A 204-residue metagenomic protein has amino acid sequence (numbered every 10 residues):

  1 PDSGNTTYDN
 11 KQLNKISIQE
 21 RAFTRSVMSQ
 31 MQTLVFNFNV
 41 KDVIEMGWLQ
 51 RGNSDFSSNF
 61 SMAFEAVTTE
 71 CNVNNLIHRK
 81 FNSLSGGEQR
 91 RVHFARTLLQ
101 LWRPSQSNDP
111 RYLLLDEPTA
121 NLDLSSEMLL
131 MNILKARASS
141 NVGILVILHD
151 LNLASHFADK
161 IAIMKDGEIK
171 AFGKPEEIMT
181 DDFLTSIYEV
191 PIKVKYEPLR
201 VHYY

Functional and structural regions predicted by a protein language model:
G4-Q12: Conserved ABC transporter NBD signature motif
Q12-S26, S54: ABC ATPase NBD coupling module
N59-L76: Conserved ABC ATPase "signature" region
S107-N108, L113-E117: Catalytic Walker B motif of ABC-type/P-loop ATPase nucleotide-binding domains
L148-H149: H-loop/switch region of ABC-family ATPase nucleotide-binding domains
F172-G173: ABC ATPase "signature
T185-Y204: ABC ATPase nucleotide-binding domains
